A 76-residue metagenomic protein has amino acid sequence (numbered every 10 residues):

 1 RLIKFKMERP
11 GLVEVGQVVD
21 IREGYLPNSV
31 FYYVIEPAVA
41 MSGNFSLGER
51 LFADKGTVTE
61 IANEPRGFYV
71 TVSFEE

Functional and structural regions predicted by a protein language model:
L2-R9: Short alpha-helix capping/helix-loop boundary micro-motifs
G16-D20: Loop/turn positions that initiate beta-strands
L26-A38: Short, Lys/Arg- and Gly-enriched loop/turn segments at beta-strand edges
S46-K55: Short coil-to-beta-strand transition motifs
T57-T59: Conserved positions in beta-strands of structured domains
I61-G67: Short, conserved beta-turn/loop elements at beta-strand boundaries and strand-helix junctions
G67-E76: Short solvent-exposed strand/turn elements
